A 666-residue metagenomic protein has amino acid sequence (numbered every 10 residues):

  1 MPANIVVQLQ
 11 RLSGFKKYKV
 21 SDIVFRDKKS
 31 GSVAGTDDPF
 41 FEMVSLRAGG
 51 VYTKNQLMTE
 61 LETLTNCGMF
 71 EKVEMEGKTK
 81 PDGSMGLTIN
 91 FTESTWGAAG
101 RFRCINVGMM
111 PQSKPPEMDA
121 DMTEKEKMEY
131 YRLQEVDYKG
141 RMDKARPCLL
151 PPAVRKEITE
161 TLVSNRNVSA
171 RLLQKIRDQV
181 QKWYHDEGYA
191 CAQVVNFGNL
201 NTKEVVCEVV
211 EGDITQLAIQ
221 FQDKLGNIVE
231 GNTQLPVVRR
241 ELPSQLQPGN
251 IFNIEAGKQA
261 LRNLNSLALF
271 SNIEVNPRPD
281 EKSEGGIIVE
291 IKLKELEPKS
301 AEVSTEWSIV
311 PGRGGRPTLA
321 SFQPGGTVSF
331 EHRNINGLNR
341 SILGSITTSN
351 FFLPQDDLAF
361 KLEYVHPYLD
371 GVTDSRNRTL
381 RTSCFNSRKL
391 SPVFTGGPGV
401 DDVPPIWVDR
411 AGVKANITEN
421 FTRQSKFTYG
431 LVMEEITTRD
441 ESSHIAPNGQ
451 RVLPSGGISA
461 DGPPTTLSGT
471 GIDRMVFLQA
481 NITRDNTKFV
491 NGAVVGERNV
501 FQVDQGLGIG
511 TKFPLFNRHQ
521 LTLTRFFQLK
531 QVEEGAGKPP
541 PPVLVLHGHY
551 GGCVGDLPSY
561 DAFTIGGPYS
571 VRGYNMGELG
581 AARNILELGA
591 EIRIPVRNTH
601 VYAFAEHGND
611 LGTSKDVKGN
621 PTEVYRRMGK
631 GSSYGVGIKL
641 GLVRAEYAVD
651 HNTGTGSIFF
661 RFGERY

Functional and structural regions predicted by a protein language model:
M1-E211, F221, E230, L242-L246 (+6 more regions): Post-signal-peptide, soluble extracytosolic/periplasmic N-terminal scaffold domains of envelope/secretory systems
Y18, D22-F25, G212, G325 (+6 more regions): Extended beta-sheet lipid-handling architectures
E76-G77, V168-A170, N196-G198, L246-I251 (+4 more regions): Conserved short loop/turn motifs at secondary-structure junctions
A98-E157, Q181, G231-N232, N250-N491 (+5 more regions): Gram-negative/organellar outer-membrane beta-barrel architecture
R171-L173, N199-K203, E281-K282, R381-S383 (+4 more regions): Acidic/histidine-enriched alpha-helical segments
L217: Carboxylate/His-rich catalytic cores and anion/metal-binding grooves
S304-P311, G325, F477-V636, F662: Extended beta-strand-rich architecture
